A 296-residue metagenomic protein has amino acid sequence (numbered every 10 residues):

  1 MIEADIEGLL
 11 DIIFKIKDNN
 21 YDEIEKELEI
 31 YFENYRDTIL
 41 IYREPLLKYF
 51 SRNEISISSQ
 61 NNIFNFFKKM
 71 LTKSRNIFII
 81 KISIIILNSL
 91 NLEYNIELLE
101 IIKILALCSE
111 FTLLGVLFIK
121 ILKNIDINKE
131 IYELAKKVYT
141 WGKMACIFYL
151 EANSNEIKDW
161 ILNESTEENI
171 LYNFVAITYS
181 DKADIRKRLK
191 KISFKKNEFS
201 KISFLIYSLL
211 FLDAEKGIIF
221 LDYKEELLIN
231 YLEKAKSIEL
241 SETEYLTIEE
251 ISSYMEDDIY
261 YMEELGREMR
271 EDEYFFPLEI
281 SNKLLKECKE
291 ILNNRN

Functional and structural regions predicted by a protein language model:
M1-E27, N34-Y49, S59-Q60, S180-N296: Long internal repeat-built scaffold domains in very large eukaryotic proteins
L10-I80, I84-N88, G142, N155-E164 (+1 more regions): Eukaryotic alpha-helical solenoid repeat scaffolds
E44-E54, F78-L92, T112-K123, K143-N153 (+4 more regions): Structural detector for internal amphipathic alpha-helices that build alpha-solenoid repeat scaffolds
F66-K73, L98-C108, F118, K129-V138 (+2 more regions): Alpha-solenoid HEAT/Armadillo-like helical repeat scaffolds in large eukaryotic proteins
S74, A106-E110, S154, S165 (+6 more regions): Helix-turn/linker elements and helix-coil junctions of extended alpha-helical scaffolds
I84-I85, S89, N124, E156-W160 (+2 more regions): Alpha-helical structural signal with a strong bias for long, charge-/Ser/Thr/Gly-rich, low-complexity C-terminal tracts
N91-N95, I125-I131, E156-L162, N173 (+3 more regions): Flexible loop/turn segments at the boundaries of HEAT repeats in alpha-solenoid HEAT proteins
Y132-I219: Long alpha-helical HEAT/HEAT-like repeat alpha-solenoid scaffolds in very large eukaryotic proteins, especially those
